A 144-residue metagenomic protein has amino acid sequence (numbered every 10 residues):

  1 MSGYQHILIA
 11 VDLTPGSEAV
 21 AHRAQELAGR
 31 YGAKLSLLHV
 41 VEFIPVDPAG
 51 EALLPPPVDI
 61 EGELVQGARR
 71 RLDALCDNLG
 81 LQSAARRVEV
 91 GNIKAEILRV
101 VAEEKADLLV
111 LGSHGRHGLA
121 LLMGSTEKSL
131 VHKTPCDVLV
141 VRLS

Functional and structural regions predicted by a protein language model:
M1-S2, R30, C76-L109: Structural beta-alpha unit
S2-L54: Small/aliphatic-rich secondary-structure junction motif
L38, A85-E89, L139: General small-molecule cofactor/ligand-binding pocket signal
A52-P56, E103-E104, E127-S129: Short, hinge-like loop/turn segments at secondary-structure boundaries
P55-A68: A short acidic, glycine-rich active-site loop that binds or catalyzes chemistry on phosphate/adenosine moieties
L108-S129: Glycine-rich, Arg-bearing micro-motifs that act as flexible, cationic patches
T126, T134-P135: Short, structured coil segments at secondary-structure junctions
V138-S144: Short, flexible loop segments at boundaries between secondary-structure elements
